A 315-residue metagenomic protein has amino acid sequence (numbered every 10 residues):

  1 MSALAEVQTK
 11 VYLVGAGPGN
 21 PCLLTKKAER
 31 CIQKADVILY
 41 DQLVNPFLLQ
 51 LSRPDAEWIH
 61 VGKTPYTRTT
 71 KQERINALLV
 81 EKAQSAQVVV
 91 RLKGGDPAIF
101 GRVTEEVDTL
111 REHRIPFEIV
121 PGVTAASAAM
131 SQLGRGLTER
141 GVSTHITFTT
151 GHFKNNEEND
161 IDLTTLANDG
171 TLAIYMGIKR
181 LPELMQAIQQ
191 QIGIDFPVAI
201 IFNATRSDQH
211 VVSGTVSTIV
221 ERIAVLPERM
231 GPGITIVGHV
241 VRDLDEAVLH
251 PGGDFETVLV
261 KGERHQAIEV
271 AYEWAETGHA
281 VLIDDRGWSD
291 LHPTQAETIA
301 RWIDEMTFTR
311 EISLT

Functional and structural regions predicted by a protein language model:
S2-T64, T164, E273-G278, R286 (+2 more regions): Glycine-rich, flexible N-terminal cofactor/catalytic loop recognition
T9-V11, Q87-V89, F153-L314: A contiguous loop/helix-start segment that scaffolds small-molecule binding in enzyme catalytic cores
P18-G19, L43-N45, V61-R68, V123-A125 (+4 more regions): Short, acidic/turn-prone active-site loops that include or flank metal/cofactor- and phosphate-binding residues
D36-I38, W58, G136, L172 (+1 more regions): Short, well-ordered beta-strand core segments
L43-P46, Q50-K82, I99, W302-T307 (+1 more regions): A cross-family phosphate/adenosyl-ligand binding-site feature
K82-S85, R102-T104: Ligand-binding beta-strand-loop-alpha-helix segment within the catalytic cores of soluble metabolic enzymes
L92: Ligand-binding face of N-terminal immunoglobulin V-set domains in extracellular IgSF glycoproteins
D96-N168, R286-A300, F308-L314: Class I SAM-dependent methyltransferase SAM-binding "motif I" and its flanking Rossmann-like core
